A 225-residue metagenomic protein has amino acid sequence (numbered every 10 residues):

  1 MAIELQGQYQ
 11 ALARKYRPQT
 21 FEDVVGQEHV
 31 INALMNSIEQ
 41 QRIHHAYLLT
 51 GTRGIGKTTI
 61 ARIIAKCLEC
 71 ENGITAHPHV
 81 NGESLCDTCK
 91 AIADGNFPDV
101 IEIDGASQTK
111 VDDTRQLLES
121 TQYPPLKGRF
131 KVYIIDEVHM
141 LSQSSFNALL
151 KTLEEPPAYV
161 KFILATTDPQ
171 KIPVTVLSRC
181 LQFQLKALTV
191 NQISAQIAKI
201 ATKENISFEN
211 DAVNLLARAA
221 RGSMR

Functional and structural regions predicted by a protein language model:
M1-Q182, Q192, I200: P-loop/Walker A NTP-binding region and its immediately flanking N-terminal helices in P-loop NTPase folds
D23, V190, E209-N210, M224: Alpha-helix N-cap/helix-initiation sites
A61, I197, L216: Aromatic/hydrophobic pocket-lining residues that form π-stacking "cages" and hydrophobic walls in ligand
K186: A Lys-centered signature of the CheY-like receiver
T189-E209: Conserved small helical "lid"/interfacial subdomain of P-loop NTPases
T202, D211-R225: A short helix-loop-helix "switch/interaction" segment in the helical subdomain of ASCE P-loop NTPases
